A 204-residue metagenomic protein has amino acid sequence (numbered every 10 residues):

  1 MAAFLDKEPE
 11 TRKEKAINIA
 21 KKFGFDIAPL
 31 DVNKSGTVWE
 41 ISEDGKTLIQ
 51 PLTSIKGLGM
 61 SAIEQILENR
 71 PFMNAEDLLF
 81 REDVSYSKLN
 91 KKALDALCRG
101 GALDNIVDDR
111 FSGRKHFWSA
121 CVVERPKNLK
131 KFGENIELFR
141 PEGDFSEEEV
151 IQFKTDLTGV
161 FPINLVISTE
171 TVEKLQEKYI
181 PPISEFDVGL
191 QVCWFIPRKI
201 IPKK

Functional and structural regions predicted by a protein language model:
M1-K204: Noncatalytic, beta-rich nucleic-acid-contacting surfaces in large DNA/RNA-processing enzymes
